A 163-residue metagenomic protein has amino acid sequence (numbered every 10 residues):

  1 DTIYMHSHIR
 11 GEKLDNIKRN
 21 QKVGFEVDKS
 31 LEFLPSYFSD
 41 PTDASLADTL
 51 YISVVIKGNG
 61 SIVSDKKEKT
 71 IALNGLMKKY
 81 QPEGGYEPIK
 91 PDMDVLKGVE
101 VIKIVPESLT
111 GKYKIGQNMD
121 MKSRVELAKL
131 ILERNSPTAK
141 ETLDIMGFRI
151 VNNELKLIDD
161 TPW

Functional and structural regions predicted by a protein language model:
D1-Y4: An N-terminal domain-cap segment
H8-R10, N118: Secondary-structure transition/turn motif
R10-A72: Short, structured beta-strand-loop surface elements
V63-W163: C-terminal edge-of-domain segments
